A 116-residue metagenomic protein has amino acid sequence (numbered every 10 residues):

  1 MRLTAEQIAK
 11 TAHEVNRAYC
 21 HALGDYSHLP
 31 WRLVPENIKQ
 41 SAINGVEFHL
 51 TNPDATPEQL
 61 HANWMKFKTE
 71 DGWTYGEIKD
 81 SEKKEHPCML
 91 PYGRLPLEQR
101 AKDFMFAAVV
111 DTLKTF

Functional and structural regions predicted by a protein language model:
M1-F116: Alpha-helical propensity feature that highlights long, continuous alpha-helices across diverse contexts
